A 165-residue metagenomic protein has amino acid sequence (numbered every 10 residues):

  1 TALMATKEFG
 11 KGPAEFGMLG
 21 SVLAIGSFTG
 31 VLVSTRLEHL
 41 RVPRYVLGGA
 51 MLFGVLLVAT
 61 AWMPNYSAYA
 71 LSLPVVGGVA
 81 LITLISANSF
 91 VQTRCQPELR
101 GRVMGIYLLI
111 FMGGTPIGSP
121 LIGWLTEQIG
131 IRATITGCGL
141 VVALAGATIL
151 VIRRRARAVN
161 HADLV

Functional and structural regions predicted by a protein language model:
T1-V165: C-terminal transmembrane bundle of multi-pass solute transporters/carriers
